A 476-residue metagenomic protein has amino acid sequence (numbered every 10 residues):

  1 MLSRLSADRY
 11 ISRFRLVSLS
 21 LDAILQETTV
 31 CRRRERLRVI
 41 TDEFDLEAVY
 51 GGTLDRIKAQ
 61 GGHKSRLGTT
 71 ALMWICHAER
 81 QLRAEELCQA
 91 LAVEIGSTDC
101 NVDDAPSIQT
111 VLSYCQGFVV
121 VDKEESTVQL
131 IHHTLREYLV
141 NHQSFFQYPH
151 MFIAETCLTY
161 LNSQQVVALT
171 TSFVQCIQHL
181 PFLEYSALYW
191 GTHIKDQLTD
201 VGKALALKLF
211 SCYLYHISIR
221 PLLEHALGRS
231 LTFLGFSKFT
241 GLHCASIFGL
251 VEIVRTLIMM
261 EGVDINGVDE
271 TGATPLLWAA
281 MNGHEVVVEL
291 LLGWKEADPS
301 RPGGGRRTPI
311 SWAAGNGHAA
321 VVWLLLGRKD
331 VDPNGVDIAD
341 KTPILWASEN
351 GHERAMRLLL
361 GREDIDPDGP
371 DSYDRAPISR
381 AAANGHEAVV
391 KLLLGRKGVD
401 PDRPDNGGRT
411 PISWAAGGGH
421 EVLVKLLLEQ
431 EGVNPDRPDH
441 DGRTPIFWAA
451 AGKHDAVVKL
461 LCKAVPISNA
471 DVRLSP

Functional and structural regions predicted by a protein language model:
D8-T271, W278-N282: Leucine/isoleucine-rich amphipathic helices and adjacent mixed helix/strand linkers that form non-membrane
G235, D269, G303, D337 (+4 more regions): Ankyrin repeat boundary/linker residues
I253, V286-V287, A320-V321, R354-A355 (+3 more regions): Conserved ankyrin/ankyrin-like repeat signature
T256-V263, E289-A297, W323-V331, L358-I365 (+3 more regions): Ankyrin repeat domain, specifically the short helix-to-loop turn at the C-terminus of the second helix of each repeat
